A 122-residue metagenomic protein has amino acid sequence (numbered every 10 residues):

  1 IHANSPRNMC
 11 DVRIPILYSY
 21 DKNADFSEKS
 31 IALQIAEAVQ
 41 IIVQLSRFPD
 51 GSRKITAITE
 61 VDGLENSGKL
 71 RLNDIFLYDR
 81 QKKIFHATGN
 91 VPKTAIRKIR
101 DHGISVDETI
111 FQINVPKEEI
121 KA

Functional and structural regions predicted by a protein language model:
I1-N66: Conserved P-loop NTPase nucleotide-binding/switch module
G51-A122: NTP-binding/hydrolysis catalytic cores, primarily Walker-type P-loop NTPases
